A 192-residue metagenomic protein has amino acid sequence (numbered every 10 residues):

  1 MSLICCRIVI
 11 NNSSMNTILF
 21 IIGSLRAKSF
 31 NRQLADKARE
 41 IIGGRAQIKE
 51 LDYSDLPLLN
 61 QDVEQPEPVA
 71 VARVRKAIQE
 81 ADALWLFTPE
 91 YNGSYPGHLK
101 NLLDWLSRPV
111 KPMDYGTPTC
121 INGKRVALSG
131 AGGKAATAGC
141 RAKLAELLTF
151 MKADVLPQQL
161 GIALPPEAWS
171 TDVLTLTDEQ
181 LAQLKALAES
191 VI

Functional and structural regions predicted by a protein language model:
C5-C6: Cysteine-centered motifs
M15, L19, F150, D154-I192: Glycine-rich phosphate/pyrophosphate-binding loop and the adjoining helix
N16-R45: N-terminal beta1-alpha1 ligand-phosphate binding loop
G43-K49, A153: A generic structural motif
Y53-V69, A168-V173: N-terminal beta-loop-helix "entrance" segment that forms/cooperates in small-molecule cofactor or anionic ligand
E67-M151: Helix-loop-strand module that forms the ligand-binding subsite of alpha/beta enzymes
